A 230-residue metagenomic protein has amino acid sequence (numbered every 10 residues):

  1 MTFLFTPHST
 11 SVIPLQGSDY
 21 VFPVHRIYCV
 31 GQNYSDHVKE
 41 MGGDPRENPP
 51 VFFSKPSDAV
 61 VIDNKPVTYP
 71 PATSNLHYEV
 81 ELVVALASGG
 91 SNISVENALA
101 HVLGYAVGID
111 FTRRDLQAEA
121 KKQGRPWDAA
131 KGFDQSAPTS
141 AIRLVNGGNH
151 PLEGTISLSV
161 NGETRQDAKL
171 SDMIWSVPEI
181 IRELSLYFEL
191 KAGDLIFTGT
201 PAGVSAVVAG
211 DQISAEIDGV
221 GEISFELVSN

Functional and structural regions predicted by a protein language model:
M1-Y187, K191, L195, G203-N230: Catalytic-core "active-site belt" of small-molecule-metabolizing enzymes, emphasizing His/Asp/Glu-rich regions
T200: Switch II (G3) loop of P-loop NTPases
